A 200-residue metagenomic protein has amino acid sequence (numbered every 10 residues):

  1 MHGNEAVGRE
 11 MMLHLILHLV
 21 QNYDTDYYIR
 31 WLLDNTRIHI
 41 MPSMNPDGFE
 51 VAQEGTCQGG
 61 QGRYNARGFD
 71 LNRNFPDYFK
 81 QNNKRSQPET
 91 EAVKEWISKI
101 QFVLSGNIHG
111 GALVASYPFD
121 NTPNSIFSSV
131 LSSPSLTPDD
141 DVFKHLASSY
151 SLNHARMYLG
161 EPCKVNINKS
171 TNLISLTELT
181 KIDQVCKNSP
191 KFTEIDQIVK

Functional and structural regions predicted by a protein language model:
M1-S135: Active-site/substrate-binding loop(s) of hydrolase catalytic cores
L19, L113-D120, R156-K164, K200: Generic preference for hydrophobic/aromatic residues in regular secondary structure cores
I38, T56, P76-Y78, N82 (+7 more regions): Residue-level detector of solvent-exposed, low-hydrophobicity positions
S105, L113-S132, S170-P190, E194-K200: Active-site-adjacent mobile loop/cap segments within catalytic or ligand-binding domains
S132-C186: Acidic, glycine-rich loop-and-strand cores that form catalytic or ligand-binding grooves in diverse globular domains
